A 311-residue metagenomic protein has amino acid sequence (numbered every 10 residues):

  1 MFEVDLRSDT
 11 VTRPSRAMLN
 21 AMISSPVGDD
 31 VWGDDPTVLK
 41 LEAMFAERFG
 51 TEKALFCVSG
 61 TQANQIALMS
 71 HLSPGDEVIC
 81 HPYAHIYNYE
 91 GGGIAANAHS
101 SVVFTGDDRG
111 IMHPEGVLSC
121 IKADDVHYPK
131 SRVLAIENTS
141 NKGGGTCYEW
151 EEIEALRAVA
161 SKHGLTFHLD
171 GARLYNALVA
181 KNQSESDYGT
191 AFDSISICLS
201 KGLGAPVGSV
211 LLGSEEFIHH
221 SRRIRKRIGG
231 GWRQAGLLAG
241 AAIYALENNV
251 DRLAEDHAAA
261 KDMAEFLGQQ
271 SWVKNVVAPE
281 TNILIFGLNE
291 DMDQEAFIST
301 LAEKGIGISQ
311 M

Functional and structural regions predicted by a protein language model:
L6, M112-G171: Active-site phosphate-binding strand-loop segment of PLP-dependent enzymes
S8, G33-D34, L55-V58, C80-H81 (+6 more regions): General beta-strand structural signal in soluble alpha/beta enzymes
P14-G60, H81-Y83, Y87-N88, G93: Conserved N-terminal alpha-helix of the aminotransferase class I/II PLP-enzyme fold
E52-L72, T105-G106: Conserved core of the PLP fold type I
L72-R132: PLP-dependent aminotransferase-like
A135-K142, S184-E185, G189-T281: Active-site C-terminal subdomain of aminotransferase-like
K261, G268-M311: Conserved C-terminal alpha-helix-loop-beta "cap" of PLP-dependent enzymes that closes/shapes the active-site mouth
